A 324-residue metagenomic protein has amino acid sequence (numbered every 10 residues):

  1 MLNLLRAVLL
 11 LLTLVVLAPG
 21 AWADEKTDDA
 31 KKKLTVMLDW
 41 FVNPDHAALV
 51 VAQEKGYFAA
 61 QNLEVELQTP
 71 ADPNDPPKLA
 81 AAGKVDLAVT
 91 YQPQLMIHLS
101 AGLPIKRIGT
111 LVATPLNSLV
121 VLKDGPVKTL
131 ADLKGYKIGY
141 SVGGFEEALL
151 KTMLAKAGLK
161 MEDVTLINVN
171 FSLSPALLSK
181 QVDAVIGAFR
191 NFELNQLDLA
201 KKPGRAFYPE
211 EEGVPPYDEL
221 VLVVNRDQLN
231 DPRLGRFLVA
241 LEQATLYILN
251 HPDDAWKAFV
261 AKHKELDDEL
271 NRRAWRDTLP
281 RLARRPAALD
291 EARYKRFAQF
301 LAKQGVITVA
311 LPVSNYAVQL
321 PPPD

Functional and structural regions predicted by a protein language model:
M1-K31, D324: Short, low-complexity disordered leader/linker segments with a strong preference for bacterial N-terminal type II
D24-N170, S174-S179, D183-N191, A206-E210 (+1 more regions): Short, glycine-/small- and polar/acidic-enriched structural segments that line small-molecule recognition paths
Y57-A60, K156-M161, A200-K202, P232 (+2 more regions): Short helix-capping segments at alpha-helix termini
Q61, R107, W256-A258, V309-L311: Short, hydrophobic secondary-structure boundary micro-motifs
P93, F171-K262: Pocket-lining segment of extracytoplasmic ligand-binding domains
L111-V121, K202-D227, L238, D277-L279 (+1 more regions): Periplasmic-binding protein-like
N230-V306: Secondary-structure end/capping motifs
K295-D324: Conserved C-terminal helix/tail region of periplasmic/extracytoplasmic solute-binding proteins
